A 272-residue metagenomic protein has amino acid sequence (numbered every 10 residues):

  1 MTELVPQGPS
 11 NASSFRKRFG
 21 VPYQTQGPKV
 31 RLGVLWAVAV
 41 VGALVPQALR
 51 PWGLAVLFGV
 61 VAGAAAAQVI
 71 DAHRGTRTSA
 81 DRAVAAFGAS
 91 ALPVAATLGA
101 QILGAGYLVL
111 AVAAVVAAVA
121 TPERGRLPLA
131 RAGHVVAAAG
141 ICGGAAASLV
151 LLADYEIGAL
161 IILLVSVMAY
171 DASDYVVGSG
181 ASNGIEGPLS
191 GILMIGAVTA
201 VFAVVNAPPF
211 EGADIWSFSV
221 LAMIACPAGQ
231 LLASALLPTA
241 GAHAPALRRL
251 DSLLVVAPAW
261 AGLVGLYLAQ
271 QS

Functional and structural regions predicted by a protein language model:
T2-A225: Membrane-embedded alpha-helical bundles of polytopic integral membrane proteins
G75, G178, L237, V255-P258: Active-site-proximal flexible loops/turns
A172, L231, R249, L253: Catalytic glutamate of the conserved HExxH
F202, A259-V264: Interfacial segments of multi-pass membrane proteins
P208-D214, T239-A240, Q270-S272: Extracellular/periplasmic helix-loop-helix junctions in multi-pass membrane proteins
P227-T239: Transmembrane alpha-helical segments of integral membrane proteins
L237-V256: Interfacial loop-to-transmembrane junctions
G262-S272: Juxtamembrane boundary at the C-terminal end of a transmembrane helix
